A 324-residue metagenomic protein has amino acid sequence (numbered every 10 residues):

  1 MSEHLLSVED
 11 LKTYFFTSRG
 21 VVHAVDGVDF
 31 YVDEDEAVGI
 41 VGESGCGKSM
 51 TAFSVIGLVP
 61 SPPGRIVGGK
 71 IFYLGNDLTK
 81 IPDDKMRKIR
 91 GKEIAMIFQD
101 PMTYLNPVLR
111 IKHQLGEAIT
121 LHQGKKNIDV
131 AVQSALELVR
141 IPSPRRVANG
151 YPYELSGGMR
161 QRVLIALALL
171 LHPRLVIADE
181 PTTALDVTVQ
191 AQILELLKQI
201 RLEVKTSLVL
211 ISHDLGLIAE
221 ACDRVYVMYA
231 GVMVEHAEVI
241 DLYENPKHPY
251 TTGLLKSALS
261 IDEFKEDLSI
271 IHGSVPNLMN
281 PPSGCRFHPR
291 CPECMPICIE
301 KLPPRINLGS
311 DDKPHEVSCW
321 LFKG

Functional and structural regions predicted by a protein language model:
H4, P142-A148, H236-G324: Short catalytic/signature loops enriched in Gly
E43, I177, P181, L185-E266: P-loop NTP-binding/switch modules centered on Walker-like glycine-rich loops
I66-D77: Conserved ABC transporter NBD signature motif
D77, N127-R146, K198, L255-K256: Conserved ABC ATPase "signature" region
G150-L155, M159: Conserved ABC ATPase signature
L170-R174: A short, proline-enriched helix->beta-strand linker immediately N-terminal to the Walker B motif in ABC-type P-loop
